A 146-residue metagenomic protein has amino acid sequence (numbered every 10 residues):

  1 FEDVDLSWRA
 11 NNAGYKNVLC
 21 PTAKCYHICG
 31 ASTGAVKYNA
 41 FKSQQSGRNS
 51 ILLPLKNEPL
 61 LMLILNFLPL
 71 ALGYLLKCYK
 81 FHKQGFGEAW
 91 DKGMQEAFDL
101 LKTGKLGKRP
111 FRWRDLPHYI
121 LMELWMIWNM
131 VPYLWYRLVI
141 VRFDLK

Functional and structural regions predicted by a protein language model:
F1-K24: A short, conserved alpha-helix in the catalytic core of glycosyltransferases
N17-G30, N39, L65-N66: Catalytic beta-strand/loop signature of glycosyltransferases that borders the donor
Y26-R48, Y79-A89: Nucleotide-sugar-dependent glycosyltransferase catalytic core
L53: Short alpha-helical functional segments enriched in proximate histidine and acidic residues
M62-K146: Non-catalytic, C-terminal membrane-associated alpha-helical segments of glycosyltransferases
